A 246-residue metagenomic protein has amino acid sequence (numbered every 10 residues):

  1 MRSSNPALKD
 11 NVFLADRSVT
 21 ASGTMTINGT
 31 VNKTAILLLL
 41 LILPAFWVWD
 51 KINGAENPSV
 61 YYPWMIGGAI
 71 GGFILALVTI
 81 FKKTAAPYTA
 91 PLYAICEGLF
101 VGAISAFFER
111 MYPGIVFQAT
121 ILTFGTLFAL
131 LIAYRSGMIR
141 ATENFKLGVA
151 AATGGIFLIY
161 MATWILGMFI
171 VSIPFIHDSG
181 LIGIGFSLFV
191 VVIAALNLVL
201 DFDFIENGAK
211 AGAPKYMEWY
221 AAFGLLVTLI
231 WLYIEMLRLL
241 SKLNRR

Functional and structural regions predicted by a protein language model:
M1-R246: A hydrophobic alpha-helical transmembrane-helix feature that marks the membrane cores and membrane-interface segments
